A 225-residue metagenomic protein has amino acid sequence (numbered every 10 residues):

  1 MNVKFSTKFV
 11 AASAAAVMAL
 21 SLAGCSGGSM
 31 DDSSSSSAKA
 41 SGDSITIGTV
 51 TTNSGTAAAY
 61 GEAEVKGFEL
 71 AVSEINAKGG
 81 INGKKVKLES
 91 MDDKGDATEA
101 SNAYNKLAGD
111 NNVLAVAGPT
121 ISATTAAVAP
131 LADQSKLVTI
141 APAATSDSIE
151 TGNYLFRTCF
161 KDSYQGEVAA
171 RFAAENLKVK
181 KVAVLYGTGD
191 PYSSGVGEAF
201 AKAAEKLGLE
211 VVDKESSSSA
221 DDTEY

Functional and structural regions predicted by a protein language model:
N2-S13: Bacterial N-terminal signal peptides that target proteins for export
L20-G24: C-terminal motif of bacterial Sec signal peptides marking the signal peptidase cleavage site
S26-S29: Bacterial signal peptide processing site
D32, Y60-A63, G79-S148, S217-D222: Beta-alpha junction/loop-to-helix N-cap segments that form part of ligand/metal-binding clefts
A38-S41, I45-E69, M91-T98, T120-I121 (+1 more regions): Extracytoplasmic "Venus flytrap"
D43-T46, G83-K87, D110-A115, Q134-T139 (+3 more regions): Loop/turn elements at helix/coil->beta-strand transitions in domains of secreted/extracellular proteins
N53, L155-S217: An alpha-beta-alpha
K66-K87, E205-L209: Signal peptide-proximal N-terminal region of secreted/periplasmic/extracellular or secretory-lumen proteins
